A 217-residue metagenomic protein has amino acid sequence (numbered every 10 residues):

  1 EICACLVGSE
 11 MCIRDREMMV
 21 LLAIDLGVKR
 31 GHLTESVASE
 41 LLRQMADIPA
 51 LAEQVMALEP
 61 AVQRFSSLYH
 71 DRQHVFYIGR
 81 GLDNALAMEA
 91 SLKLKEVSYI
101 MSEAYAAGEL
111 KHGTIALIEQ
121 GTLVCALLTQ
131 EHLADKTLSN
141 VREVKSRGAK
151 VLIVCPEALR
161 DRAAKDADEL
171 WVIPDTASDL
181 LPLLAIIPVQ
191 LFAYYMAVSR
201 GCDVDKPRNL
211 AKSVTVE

Functional and structural regions predicted by a protein language model:
E1-G8: Single conserved hydrophobic/aromatic residue that forms the stacking wall/gate of nucleotide- or nucleobase-binding
S9-E217: A SIS-like phosphosugar-recognition module
